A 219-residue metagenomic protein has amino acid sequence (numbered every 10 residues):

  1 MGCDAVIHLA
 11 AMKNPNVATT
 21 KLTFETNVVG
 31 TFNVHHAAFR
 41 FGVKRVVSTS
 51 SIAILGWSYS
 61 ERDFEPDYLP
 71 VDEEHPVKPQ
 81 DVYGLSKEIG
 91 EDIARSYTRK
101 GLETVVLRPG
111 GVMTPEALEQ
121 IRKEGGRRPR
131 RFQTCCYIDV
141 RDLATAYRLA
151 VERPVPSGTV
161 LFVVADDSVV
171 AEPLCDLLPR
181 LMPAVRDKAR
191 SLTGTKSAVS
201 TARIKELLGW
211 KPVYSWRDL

Functional and structural regions predicted by a protein language model:
M1-T26: NAD(P)H-binding glycine-rich loop region in Rossmannoid oxidoreductase-like domains and their noncatalytic homologs
A5, L22-G30, F41, V77 (+2 more regions): Glycine-rich NAD(P)-binding loop of the Rossmann-fold in SDR/ketoreductase-type enzymes
E25, E61-K100: Catalytic helix-loop patch of NAD(P)-dependent Rossmann-fold dehydrogenases
N33-Q80: Conserved Rossmann-fold NAD(P)-dependent oxidoreductase catalytic core, especially the SDR/UDP-sugar
S50, E91-P115: Conserved beta-loop-beta element that borders a ligand/cofactor-binding pocket
L85, V105-G111, R127-L149: Substrate-positioning beta->alpha
K100-E103, T114-R128, L149-L161: Glycine/proline-rich active-site loop of Rossmann-fold NAD(P)-dependent oxidoreductases
A146-T201, E206: Mid/C-terminal beta-alpha module of Rossmann-like enzyme folds, strongest in SDR-family dehydrogenases/epimerases
